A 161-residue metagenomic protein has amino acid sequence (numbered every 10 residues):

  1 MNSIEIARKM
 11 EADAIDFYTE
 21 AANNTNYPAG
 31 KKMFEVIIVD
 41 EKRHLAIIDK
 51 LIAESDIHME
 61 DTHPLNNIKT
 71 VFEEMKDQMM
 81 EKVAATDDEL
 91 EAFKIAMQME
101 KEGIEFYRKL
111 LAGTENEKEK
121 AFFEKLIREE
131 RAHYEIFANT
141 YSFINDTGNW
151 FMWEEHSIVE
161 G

Functional and structural regions predicted by a protein language model:
M1-G161: Iron-associated oxidoreductase/ferritin-like identity signal
